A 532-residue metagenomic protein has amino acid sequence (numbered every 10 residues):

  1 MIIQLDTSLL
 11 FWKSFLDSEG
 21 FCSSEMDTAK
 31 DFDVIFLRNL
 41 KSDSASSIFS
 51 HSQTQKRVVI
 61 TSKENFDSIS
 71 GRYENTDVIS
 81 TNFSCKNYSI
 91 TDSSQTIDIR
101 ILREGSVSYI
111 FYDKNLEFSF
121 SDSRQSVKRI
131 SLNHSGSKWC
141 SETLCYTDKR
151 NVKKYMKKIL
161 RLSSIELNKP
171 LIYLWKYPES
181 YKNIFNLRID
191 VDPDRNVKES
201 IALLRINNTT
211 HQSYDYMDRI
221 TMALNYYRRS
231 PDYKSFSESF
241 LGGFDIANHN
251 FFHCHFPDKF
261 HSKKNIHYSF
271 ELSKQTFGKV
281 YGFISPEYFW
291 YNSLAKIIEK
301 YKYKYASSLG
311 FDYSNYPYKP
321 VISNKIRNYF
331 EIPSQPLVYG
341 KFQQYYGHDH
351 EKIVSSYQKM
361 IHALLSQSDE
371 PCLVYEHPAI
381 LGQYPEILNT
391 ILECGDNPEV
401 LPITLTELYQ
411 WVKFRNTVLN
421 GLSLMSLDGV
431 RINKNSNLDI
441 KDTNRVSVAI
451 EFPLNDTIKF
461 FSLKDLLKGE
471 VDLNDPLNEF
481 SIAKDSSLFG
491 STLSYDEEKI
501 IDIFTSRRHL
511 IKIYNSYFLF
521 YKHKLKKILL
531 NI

Functional and structural regions predicted by a protein language model:
M1, S14-S18, Q53-R57, S68-I165: A glycine-centered loop/beta-turn motif at secondary-structure junctions
M1-E25: Short, charged N-terminal beta->alpha structural module
C22-F32, T404: Short acidic low-complexity segments
R38-K41, S47, K63-E104, K114 (+1 more regions): Active-site-adjacent pocket scaffolds in enzyme catalytic domains
S131, T492-I532: Membrane-proximal basic amphipathic "stem/tether" segments
I184-F185, P193-V197, R205-K304, L309-P317 (+2 more regions): Metal-dependent polysaccharide deacetylase catalytic core of the NodB/CE4 family, i.e., the active-site-bearing domain
I189-P193, Y301, F330-W411: Catalytic grooves of carbohydrate-active enzymes
T406-T457: Surface beta-strand/loop "capping" patches
